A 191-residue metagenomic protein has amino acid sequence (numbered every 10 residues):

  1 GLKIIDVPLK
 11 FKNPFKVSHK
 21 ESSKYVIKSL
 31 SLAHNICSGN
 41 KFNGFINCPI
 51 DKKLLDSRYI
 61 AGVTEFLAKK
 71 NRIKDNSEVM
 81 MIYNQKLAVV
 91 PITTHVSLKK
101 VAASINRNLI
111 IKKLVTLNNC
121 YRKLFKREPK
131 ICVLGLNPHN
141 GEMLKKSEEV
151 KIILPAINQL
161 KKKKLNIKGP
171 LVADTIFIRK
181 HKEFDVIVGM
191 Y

Functional and structural regions predicted by a protein language model:
G1-Y191: Anion-binding alpha/beta catalytic cores of soluble intermediary-metabolism enzymes, centered on
